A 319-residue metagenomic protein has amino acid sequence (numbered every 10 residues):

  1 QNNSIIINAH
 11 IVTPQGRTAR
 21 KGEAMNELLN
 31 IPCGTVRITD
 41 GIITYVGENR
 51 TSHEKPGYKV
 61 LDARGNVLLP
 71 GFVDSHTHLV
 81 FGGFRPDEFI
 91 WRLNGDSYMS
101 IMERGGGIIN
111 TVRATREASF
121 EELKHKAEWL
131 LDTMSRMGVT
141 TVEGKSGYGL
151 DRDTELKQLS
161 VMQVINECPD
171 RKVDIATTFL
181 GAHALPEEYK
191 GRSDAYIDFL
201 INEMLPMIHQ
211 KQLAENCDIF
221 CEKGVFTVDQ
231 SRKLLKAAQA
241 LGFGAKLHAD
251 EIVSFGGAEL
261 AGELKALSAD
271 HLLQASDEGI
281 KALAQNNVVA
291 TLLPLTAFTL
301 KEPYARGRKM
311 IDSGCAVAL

Functional and structural regions predicted by a protein language model:
Q1-E54: N-terminal metal-binding scaffold of metallo-dependent hydrolase/deaminase domains
I5, I11, G57-D62, T177: Conserved beta-strand scaffold positions in the cores of enzyme catalytic domains, especially in NTP/NDP-utilizing
A9, V36, G41, G65 (+8 more regions): Divalent metal-coordination and catalytic microenvironments
E48-G57, C168, A261-E263, L283 (+1 more regions): Short loop/helix-cap segments at secondary-structure boundaries that form the rim of catalytic
Y58, A63-H125: Metal-associated gating/positioning segment near the N- to mid-region
T111-K126, T140-F255: Metal-coordinating catalytic core of metallo-dependent amide/deamination hydrolases
M134: Extended, charge-enriched "interface" segments that sit outside catalytic cores
G244-A245, S254-L319: Active-site-adjacent C-terminal substructures of enzyme catalytic domains
